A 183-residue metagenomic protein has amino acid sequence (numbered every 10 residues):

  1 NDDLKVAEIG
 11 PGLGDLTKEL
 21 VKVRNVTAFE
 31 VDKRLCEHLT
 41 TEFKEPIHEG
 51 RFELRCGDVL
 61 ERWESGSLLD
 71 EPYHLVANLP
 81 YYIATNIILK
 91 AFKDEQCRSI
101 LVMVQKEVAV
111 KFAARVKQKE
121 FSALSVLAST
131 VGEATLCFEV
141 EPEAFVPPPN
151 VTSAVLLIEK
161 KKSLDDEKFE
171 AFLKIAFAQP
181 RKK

Functional and structural regions predicted by a protein language model:
N1-I175: Catalytic cores of RNA-modifying enzymes
A176-K183: C-terminal helical/coil "lid" or tail adjacent to the Rossmann-like core of SAM-dependent
